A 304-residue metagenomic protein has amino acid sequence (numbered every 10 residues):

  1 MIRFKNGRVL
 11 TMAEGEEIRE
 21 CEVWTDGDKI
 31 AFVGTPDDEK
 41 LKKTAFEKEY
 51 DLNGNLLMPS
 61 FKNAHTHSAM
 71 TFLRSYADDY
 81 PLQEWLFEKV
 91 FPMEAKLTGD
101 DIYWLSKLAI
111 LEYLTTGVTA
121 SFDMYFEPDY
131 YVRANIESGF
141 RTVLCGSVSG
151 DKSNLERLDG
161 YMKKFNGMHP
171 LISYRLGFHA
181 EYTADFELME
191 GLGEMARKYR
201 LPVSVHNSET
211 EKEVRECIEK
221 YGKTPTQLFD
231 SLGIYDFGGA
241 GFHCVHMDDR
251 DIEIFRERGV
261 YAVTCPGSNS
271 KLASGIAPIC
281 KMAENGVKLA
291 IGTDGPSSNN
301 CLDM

Functional and structural regions predicted by a protein language model:
M1-K43: N-terminal metal-binding scaffold of metallo-dependent hydrolase/deaminase domains
I2-N6, L41-Q83, K107, L111-T115: Replace "His-x-His-based motif
G7, V23, D28, G54 (+9 more regions): Divalent metal-coordination and catalytic microenvironments
R74-G139, D159-M168: Alpha-helical scaffold segments that flank or form the walls of functional sites
Y130-V245: Metal-coordinating catalytic core of metallo-dependent amide/deamination hydrolases
E211-K223, D251-R256, A273-M282, N299-M304: Histidine/acidic-residue-rich catalytic or RNA/ligand-binding cores of hydrolases and nuclease-related proteins
S231-G238, C280-M304: His/Asp/Glu-enriched, well-ordered alpha-helical/loop segment that forms or immediately abuts the divalent-metal
H246-R250, R256-V287, G292-T293: A conserved active-site cap/scaffold subdomain adjacent to cofactor or substrate pockets
